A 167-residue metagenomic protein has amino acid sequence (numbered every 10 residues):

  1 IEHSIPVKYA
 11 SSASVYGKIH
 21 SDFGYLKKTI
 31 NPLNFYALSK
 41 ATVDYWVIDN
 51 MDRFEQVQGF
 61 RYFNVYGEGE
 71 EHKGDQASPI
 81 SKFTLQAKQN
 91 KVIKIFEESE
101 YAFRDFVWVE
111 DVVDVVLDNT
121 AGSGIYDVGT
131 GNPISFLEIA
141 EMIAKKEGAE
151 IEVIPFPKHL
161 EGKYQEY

Functional and structural regions predicted by a protein language model:
I1, V7, W46-V47, V115: Hydrophobic positions on the long internal alpha-helix of Rossmann-like NAD(P)-dependent oxidoreductase domains
I1-F35, Q58: Conserved Rossmann-fold NAD(P)-dependent oxidoreductase catalytic core, especially the SDR/UDP-sugar
S12-V15, N64-E70, P133: Active-site proximal helix/loop that lines the substrate pocket of Rossmann-like NAD(P)-dependent oxidoreductase domains
K18-H20, G69, L137-I139: Short glycine-/acidic-enriched loop or helix-start segments at secondary-structure transitions that form or flank
N31, H72-Q76, N132, K163: Residue-level signature of the cytosolic catalytic core of signaling kinases
Y36, K40: Active-site YXXXK catalytic motif of short-chain dehydrogenase/reductase
Y45-R104, V109-D111, L117, M142-A144: NAD(P)-dependent short-chain dehydrogenase/reductase
K88-Y167: C-terminal substrate-binding subdomain of Rossmann-fold SDR/epimerase-dehydratase oxidoreductases
